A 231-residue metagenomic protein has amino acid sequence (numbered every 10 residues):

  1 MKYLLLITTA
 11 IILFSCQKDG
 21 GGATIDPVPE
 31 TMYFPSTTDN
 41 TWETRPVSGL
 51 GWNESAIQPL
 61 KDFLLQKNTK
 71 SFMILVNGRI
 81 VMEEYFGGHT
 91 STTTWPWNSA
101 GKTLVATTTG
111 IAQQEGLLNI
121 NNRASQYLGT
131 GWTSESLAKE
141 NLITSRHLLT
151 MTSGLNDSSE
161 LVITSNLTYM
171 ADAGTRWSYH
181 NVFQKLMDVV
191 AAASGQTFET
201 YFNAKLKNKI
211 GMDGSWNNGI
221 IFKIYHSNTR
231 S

Functional and structural regions predicted by a protein language model:
M1-L4, Q17: Positively charged n-region of N-terminal signal peptides that target proteins for export
T8, A100-L104: Membrane-embedded alpha-helical segments of multi-pass membrane proteins, especially the transmembrane helices
C16-T90, W95, Q113-L118, Q196: N-terminal leader/targeting segments and the immediately adjacent pre-domain N-terminus
S36, T90-W97, T107-M187, A191: Active-site-proximal loop and beta-strand segments within enzyme catalytic domains
A56, L60, G101, I120 (+7 more regions): Stable alpha-helical elements in mature extracytoplasmic
G211, N217-S231: Penicillin-binding protein/beta-lactamase superfamily catalytic region
